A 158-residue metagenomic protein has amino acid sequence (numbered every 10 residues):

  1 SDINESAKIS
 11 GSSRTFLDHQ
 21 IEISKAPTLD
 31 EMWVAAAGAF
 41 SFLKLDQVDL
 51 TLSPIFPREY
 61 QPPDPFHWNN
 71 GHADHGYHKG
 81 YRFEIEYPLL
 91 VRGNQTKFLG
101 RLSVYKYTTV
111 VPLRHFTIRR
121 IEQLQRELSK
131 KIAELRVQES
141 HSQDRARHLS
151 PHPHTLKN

Functional and structural regions predicted by a protein language model:
S1-I21: Membrane-interfacial segments at transmembrane helix termini in multi-pass membrane proteins
D2-I3, A26-D30, Y81: A short linear-motif detector with a strong N-terminal bias
G11-R14, E31, A35, F116 (+1 more regions): Generic recognition of stable, solvent-exposed alpha-helical segments in well-folded globular domains
L17-I21, A26-S41: Short amphipathic alpha-helical segments
G38-N158: GAF sensory domains
